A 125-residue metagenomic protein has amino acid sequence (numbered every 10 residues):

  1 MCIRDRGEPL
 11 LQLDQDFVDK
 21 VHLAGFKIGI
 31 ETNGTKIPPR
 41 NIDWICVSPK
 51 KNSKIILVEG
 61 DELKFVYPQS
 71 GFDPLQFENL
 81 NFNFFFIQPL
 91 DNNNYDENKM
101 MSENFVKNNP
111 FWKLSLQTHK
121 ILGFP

Functional and structural regions predicted by a protein language model:
M1-I3: Conserved small/polar residues in nucleotide/adenosyl-binding loops
D5-G7: Short, charge-patterned binding micro-sites
L10-P125: Conserved AdoMet/S-adenosylmethionine-binding subsite of the radical SAM
